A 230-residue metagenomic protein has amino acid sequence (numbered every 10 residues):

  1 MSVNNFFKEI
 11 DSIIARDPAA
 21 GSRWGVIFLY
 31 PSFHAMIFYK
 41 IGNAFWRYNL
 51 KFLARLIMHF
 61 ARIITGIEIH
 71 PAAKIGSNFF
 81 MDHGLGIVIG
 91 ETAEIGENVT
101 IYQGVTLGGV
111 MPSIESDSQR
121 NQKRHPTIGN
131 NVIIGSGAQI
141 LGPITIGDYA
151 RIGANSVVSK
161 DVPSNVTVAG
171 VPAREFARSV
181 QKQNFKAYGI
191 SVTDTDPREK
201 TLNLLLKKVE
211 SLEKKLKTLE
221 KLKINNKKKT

Functional and structural regions predicted by a protein language model:
M1-A61, K182-T230: Terminal amphipathic alpha-helical/low-complexity segments used for targeting or macromolecular assembly
R62-F176: Structural signal for interior beta-strand "rungs" in well-ordered beta-sheet cores of soluble enzyme domains
S179: Glycine-rich ThDP/TPP pyrophosphate-binding loop and its adjacent helix/strand module within ThDP-dependent enzymes
